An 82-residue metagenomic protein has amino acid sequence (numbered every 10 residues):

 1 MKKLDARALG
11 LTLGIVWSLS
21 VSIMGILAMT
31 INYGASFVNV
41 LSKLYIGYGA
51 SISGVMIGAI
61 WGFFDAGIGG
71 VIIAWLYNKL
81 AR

Functional and structural regions predicted by a protein language model:
M1-R82: Juxtamembrane/disordered regions of integral membrane proteins
